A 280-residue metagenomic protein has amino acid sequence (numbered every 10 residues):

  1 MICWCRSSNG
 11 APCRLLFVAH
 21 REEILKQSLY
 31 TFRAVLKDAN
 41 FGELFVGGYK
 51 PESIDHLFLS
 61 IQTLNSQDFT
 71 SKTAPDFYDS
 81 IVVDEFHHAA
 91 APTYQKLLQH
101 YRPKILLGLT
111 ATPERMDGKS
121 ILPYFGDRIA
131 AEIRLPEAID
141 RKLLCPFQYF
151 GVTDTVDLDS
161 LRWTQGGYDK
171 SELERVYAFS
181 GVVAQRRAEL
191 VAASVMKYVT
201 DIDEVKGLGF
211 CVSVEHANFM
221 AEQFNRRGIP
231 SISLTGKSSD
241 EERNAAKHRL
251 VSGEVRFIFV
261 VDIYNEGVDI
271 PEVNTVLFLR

Functional and structural regions predicted by a protein language model:
M1-S28, D203: Conserved SF1/SF2 helicase motif Ia
K26, F41-S53, F69, L208 (+2 more regions): Conserved helicase ATPase core of P-loop NTP-dependent helicases/translocases
S28, Q67-T70, E85-Y101, D269-P271: Conserved ATPase-coupling elements of RecA-like P-loop NTPase cores
G47-S80, A91-K96: Conserved helix/coil segment N-terminal to the catalytic DExD/H
L57-S60, K104-A111, F257-V260: Structural recognition of the conserved hydrophobic beta-strand(s) that form the central parallel beta-sheet of P-loop
Y78-D79, R256-V260, Y264-R280: A short beta-strand element within the Helicase C-terminal
H87-F150: Post-DEXD/H (motif II) to motif III coupling segment of the RecA-like Helicase ATP-binding lobe
I129-L208: Conserved interdomain linker/interface between the two RecA-like ATPase lobes of SF2 helicase motors
